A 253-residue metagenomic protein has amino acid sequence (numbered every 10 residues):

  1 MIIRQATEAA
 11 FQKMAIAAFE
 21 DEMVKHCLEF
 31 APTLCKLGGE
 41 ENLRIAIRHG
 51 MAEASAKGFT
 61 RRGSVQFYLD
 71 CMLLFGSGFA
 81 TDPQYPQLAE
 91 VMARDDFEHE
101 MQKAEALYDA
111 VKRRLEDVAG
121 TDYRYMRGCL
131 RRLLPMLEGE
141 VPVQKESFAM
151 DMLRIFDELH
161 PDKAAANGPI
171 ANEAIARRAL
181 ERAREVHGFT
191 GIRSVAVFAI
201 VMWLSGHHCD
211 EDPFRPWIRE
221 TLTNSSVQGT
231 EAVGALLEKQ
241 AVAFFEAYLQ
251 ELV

Functional and structural regions predicted by a protein language model:
M1-L74, G78-P86, E90-V253: A contiguous, surface-oriented mixed alpha/beta subdomain in the mid-to-C-terminal portion of proteins that forms
